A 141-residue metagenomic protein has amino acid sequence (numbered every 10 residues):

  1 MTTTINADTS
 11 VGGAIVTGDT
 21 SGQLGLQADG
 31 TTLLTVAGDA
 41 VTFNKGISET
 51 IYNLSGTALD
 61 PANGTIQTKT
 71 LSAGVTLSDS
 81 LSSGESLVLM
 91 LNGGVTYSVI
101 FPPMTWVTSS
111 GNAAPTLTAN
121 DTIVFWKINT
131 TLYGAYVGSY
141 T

Functional and structural regions predicted by a protein language model:
T2-N44, S139-Y140: Beta-strand-rich receptor-binding modules of extracellular spikes/adhesins
T17-D19, S82, T116-T118: Short coil/turn motifs at beta-sheet boundaries
T42-T105, A119-N120, V124-T141: Exposed extracellular interaction/assembly regions and N-terminal maturation sites
L77, G111-P115: Beta-strand-rich interaction surfaces with strong enrichment in secreted/lumenal proteins
T105-G111: A conserved acidic, glycine/proline-rich C-terminal tail/linker
